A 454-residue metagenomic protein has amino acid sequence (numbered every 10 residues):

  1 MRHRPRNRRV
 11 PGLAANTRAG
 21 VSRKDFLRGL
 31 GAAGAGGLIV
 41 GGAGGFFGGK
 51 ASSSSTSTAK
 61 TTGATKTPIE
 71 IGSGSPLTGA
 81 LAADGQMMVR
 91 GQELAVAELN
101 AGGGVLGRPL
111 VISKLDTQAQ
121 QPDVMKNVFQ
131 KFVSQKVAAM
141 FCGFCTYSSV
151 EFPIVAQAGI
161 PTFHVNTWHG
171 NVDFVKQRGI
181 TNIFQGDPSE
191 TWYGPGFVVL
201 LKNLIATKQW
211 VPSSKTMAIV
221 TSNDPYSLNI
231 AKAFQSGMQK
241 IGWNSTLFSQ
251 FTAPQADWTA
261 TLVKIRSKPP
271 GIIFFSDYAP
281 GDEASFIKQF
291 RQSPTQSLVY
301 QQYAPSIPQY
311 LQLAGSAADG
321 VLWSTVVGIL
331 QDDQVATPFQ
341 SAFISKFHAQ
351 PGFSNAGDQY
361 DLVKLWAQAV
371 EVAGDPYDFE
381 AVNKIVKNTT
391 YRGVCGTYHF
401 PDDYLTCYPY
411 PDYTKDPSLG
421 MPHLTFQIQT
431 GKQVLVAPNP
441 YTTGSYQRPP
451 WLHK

Functional and structural regions predicted by a protein language model:
M1-D25, I39-V40: N-terminal secretory signal peptides
G20-R28, G36-T62: N-terminal twin-arginine translocation
T58-A64, A83-R90, G103-Q177, G186 (+2 more regions): Beta-alpha junction/loop-to-helix N-cap segments that form part of ligand/metal-binding clefts
G63-T65, I69-E93, L115-P122, F144-C145 (+2 more regions): Extracytoplasmic "Venus flytrap"
Q118, P122-N127, T181-S293, I329-P338: Extracellular/periplasmic Venus flytrap/periplasmic-binding protein
V137-F248, L298-L322: Extracytoplasmic ligand/sensor domains, especially the bilobed periplasmic-binding protein
H169-G170, I180, D187, F290-Y360 (+3 more regions): Extracellular/periplasmic periplasmic-binding protein-like sensory domains
S345-F353, A367-L435: Segments of small-molecule ligand-sensing domains
